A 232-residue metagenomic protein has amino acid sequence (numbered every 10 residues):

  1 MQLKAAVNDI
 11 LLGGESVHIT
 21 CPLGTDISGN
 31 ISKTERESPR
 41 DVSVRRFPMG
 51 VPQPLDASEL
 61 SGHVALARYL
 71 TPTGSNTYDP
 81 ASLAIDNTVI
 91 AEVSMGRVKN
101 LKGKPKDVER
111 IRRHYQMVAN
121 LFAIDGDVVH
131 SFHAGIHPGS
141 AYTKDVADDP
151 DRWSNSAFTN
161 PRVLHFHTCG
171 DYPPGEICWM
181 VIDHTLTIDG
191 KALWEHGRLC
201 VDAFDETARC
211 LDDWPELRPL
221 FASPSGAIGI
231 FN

Functional and structural regions predicted by a protein language model:
M1-S94, G190-H196, V201-N232: Active-site bordering "gate/hinge" segments that shape substrate access to catalytic or cofactor-binding pockets
I27-S43, G74-P80, P105-I111, V129-H133 (+1 more regions): Short N-terminal helix-initiation segments at or just after the protein's N-terminus
T34-R36, P80-L83, V108, M117 (+2 more regions): Short, solvent-exposed amphipathic alpha-helical segments in soluble enzyme and RNA/protein-processing domains
A67-T71, S94-V98, G103-K106, G135-H137 (+1 more regions): Histidine- and/or cysteine-centered catalytic micro-motif in compact active-site loops
N76-T77, G103-K104, T143-A147, E176-W179 (+1 more regions): Short conserved micro-motifs at the rims of enzyme active sites and ligand-binding pockets
T77-N120: Long, well-ordered mid-to-C-terminal structural blocks that present hydrophobic/aromatic surfaces
A123-D183, G226-N232: Cysteine/selenocysteine-centered motifs that mediate thiol-based redox chemistry or coordinate metal-sulfur cofactors
